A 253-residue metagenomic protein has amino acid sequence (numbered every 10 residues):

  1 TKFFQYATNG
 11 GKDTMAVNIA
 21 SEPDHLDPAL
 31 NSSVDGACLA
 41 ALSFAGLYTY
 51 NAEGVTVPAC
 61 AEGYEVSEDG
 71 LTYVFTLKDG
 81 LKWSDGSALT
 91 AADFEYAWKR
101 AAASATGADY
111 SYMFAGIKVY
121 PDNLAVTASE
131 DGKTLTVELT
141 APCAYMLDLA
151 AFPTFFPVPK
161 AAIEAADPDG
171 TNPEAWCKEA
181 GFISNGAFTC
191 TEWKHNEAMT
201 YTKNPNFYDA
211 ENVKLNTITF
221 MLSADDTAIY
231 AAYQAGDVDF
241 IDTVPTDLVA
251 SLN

Functional and structural regions predicted by a protein language model:
T1-M15, V55-P58, A125: Short, low-complexity disordered leader/linker segments with a strong preference for bacterial N-terminal type II
K12-S21, T72-F75, F94-A97, L135-V137 (+3 more regions): Short, well-ordered beta-strand elements
D13, A250-N253: Ligand-binding "clamshell"
N18-E68, I183-S184: N-terminal lobe/hinge region of extracytoplasmic solute-binding protein
A52, A151-V213: Gly/Pro-rich hinge or "lid" segments in bacterial periplasmic/extracellular proteins
E62-Y110, T136-E138, A232-A235: Aromatic- and charge-enriched surface segment that lines or borders ligand/interaction sites
E95, S111-E164: Surface-exposed binding/hinge segments that line and control ligand-binding clefts or catalytic entry sites
P205-S251: Ligand-site clamp/hinge motif
